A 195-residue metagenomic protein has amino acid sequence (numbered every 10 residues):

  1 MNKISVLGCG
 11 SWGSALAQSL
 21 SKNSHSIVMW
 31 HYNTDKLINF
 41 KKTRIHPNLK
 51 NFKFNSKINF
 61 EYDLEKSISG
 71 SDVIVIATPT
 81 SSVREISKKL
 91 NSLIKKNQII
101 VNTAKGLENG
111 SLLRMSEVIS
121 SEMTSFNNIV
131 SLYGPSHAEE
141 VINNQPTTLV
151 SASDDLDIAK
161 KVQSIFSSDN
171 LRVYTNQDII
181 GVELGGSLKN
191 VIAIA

Functional and structural regions predicted by a protein language model:
M1-K53, K57-Y62, K89: NAD(P)+-binding Rossmann beta1-loop-alpha1 motif at the extreme N-terminus of oxidoreductases
I4, S26-I27, N127-I129, V173: Hydrophobic anchor at the start of a short beta-strand that flanks the dinucleotide cofactor-binding loop
N33, K105-L107, Y133-H137, D155 (+2 more regions): Glycine-rich beta-alpha junction loops
E61-S69, V73-P146, V162: Rossmann-like NAD(P)(H) cofactor-binding subdomain of soluble oxidoreductases
S82, L93, V118-N128, P146-I194: Internal alpha-helical scaffold of NAD(P)-dependent oxidoreductase catalytic cores
